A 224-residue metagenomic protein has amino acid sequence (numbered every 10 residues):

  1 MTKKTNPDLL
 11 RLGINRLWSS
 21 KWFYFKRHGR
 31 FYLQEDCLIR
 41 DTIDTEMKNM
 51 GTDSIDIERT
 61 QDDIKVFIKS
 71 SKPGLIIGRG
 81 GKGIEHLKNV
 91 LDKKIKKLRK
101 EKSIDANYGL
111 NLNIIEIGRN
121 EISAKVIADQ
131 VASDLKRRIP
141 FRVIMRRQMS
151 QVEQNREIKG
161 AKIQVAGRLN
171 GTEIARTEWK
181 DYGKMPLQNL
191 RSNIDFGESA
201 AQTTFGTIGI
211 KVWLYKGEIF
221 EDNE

Functional and structural regions predicted by a protein language model:
M1-E224: RNA-contacting regions in translation and RNA-metabolism proteins, encompassing KH/S1 modules where present
